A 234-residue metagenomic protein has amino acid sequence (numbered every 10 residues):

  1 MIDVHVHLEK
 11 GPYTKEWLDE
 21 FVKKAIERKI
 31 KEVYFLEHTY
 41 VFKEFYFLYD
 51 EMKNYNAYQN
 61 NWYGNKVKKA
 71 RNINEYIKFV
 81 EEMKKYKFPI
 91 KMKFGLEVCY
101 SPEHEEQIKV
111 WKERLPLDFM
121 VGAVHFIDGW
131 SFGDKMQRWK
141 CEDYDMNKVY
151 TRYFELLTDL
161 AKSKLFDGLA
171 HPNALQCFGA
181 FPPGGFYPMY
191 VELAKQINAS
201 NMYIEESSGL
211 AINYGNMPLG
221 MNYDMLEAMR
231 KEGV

Functional and structural regions predicted by a protein language model:
M1-P102, F178-G179, G184, P188 (+3 more regions): An N-terminally biased module of ancient metal coordination in phosphate/nucleic-acid-related enzymes
T14-K24, E103-W111, R152-L160: Short, acidic/polar
R28, K87-F88, A199-S200, E232-G233: Helix C-cap/helix->beta junction micro-motif
F45-F47, Q107, G133-K135: Short aromatic-enriched loop/helix-cap "lid" or pocket-rim segments at secondary-structure transitions that line
E81, K109, E227: Active-site phosphate/pyrophosphate- and oxyanion-stabilizing loops and adjacent acidic/basic residues in soluble
V98, P102, R114-L117, G122-E232: Domain-core and long-helix interface of multi-subunit machines
